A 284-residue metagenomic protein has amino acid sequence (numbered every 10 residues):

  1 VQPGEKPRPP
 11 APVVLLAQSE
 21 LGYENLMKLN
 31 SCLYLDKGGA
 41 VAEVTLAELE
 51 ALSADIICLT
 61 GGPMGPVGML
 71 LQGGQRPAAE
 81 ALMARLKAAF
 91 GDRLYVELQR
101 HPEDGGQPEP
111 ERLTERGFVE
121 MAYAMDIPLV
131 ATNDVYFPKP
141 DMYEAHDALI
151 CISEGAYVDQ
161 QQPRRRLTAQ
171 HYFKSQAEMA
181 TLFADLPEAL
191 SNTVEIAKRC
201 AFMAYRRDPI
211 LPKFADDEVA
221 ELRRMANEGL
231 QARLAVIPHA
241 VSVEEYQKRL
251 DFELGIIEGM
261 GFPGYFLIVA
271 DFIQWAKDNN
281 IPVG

Functional and structural regions predicted by a protein language model:
V1-G284: Phosphodiester-processing cores and adjacent nucleic acid-binding clamps
